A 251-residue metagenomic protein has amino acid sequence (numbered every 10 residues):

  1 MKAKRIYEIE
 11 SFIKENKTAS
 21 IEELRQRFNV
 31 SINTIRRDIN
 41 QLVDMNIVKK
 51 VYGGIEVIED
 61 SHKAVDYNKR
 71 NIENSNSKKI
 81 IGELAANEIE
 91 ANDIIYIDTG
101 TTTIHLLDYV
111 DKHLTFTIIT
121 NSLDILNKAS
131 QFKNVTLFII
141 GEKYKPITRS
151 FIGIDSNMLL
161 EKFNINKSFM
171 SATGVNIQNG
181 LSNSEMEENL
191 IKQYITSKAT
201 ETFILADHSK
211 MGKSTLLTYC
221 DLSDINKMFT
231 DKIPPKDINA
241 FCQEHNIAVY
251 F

Functional and structural regions predicted by a protein language model:
K2-E8, K14-E22, R27, N33-T99 (+4 more regions): HTH-adjacent hinge/linker in prokaryotic transcriptional regulators
S11, T18-L24, D44, S77 (+1 more regions): Conserved phosphate- and dinucleotide-binding cores of soluble alpha/beta proteins, encompassing both enzyme active
T34, T101-T103, T117-T120, S182 (+2 more regions): Ser/Thr-centric signal marking residues that sit in or immediately flank functional binding/regulatory motifs
G100-T101, H208: Active-site metal-binding loops of divalent metal-dependent hydrolases
T103-I104, L123-L126, P235: Alpha-helix N-cap/helix-start and coil->helix boundary motif
